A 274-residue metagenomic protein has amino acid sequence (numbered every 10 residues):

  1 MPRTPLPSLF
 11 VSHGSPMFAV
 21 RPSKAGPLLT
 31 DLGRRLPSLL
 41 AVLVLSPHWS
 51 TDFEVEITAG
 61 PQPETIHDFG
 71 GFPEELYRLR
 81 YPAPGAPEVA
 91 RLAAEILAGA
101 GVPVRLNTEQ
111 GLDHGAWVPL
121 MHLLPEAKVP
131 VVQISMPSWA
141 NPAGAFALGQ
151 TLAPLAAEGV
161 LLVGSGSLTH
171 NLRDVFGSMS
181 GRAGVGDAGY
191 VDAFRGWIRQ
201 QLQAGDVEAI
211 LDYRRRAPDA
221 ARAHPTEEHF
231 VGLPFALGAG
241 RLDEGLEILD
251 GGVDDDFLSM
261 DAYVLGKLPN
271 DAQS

Functional and structural regions predicted by a protein language model:
M1-R3, R35-L36, L123-A127, P154: Solvent-exposed alpha-helices and their adjacent loops that cap or buttress functional pockets in soluble metabolic
P2-V104: A short aromatic-anchored loop/beta-hairpin motif
P7-V11, A41-S46, I134, L155-L168 (+1 more regions): Beta-strand elements within well-structured catalytic alpha/beta cores of enzymes that handle phosphate/sulfate esters
L9-F10, D68-P73, P125-Q133, L211: Short, basic/glycine-rich phosphate-binding loops at helix/coil junctions that contact nucleotide phosphates
L28-R35, G144-E158: Long, well-ordered alpha-helical scaffolding segments within enzyme catalytic domains, especially pronounced
L76-P84, S135-P142, A220: Flexible, glycine/proline-enriched loop segments at strand-loop-helix junctions that form or flank small-ligand binding
A90-F146, T151: Internal, conserved structured core segments that host functional sites
E95, G99, V129-P130, A140 (+3 more regions): Surface-exposed, charge/polar-rich loops and edge strands
